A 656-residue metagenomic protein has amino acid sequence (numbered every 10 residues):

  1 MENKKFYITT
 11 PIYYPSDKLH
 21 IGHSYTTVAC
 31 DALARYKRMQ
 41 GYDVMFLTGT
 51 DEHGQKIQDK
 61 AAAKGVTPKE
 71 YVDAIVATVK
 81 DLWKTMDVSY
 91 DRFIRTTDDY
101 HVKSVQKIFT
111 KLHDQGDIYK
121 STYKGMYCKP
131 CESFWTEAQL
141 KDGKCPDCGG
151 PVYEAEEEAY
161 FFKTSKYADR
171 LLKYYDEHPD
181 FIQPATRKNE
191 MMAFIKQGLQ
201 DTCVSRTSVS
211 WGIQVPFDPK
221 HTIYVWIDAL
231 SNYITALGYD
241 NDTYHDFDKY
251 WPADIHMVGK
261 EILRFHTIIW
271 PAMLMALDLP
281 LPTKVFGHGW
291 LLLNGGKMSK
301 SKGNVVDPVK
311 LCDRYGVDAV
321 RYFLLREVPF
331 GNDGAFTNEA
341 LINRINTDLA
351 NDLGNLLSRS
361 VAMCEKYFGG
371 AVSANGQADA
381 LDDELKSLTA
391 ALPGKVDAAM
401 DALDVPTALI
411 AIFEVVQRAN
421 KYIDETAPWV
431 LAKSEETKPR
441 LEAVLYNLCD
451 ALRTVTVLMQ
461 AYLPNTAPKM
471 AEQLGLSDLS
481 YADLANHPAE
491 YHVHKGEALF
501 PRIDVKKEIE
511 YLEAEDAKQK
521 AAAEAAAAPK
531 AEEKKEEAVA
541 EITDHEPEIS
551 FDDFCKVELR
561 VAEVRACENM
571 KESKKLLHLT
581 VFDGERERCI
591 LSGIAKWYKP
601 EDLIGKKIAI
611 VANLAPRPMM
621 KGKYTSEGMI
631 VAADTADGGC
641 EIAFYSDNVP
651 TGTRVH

Functional and structural regions predicted by a protein language model:
M1-T48, Y100-S104, C148, E154-K366 (+1 more regions): Structured secondary-structure scaffolds
E2-I75, I94-T110, D114, C131 (+6 more regions): N-terminal catalytic cores of NTP/NDP-binding nucleotidyl/phosphoryl-transfer enzymes
A77-D91: A glycine-rich helix N-cap at a beta->alpha junction
Q115-A168, L172: Cys/His-rich short segments
K120, E327, A340-Q377, L388-H492 (+1 more regions): Helix-rich, typically C-terminal accessory recognition domains appended to large enzymatic cores
K284-G287, A471-Q473, H578: Beta-strand segments within the central parallel beta-sheet cores of soluble alpha/beta enzyme folds
A467-D553: Intrinsic disorder at enzyme termini
E532-H656: Phosphate-backbone binding interfaces of nucleic-acid-interacting proteins
